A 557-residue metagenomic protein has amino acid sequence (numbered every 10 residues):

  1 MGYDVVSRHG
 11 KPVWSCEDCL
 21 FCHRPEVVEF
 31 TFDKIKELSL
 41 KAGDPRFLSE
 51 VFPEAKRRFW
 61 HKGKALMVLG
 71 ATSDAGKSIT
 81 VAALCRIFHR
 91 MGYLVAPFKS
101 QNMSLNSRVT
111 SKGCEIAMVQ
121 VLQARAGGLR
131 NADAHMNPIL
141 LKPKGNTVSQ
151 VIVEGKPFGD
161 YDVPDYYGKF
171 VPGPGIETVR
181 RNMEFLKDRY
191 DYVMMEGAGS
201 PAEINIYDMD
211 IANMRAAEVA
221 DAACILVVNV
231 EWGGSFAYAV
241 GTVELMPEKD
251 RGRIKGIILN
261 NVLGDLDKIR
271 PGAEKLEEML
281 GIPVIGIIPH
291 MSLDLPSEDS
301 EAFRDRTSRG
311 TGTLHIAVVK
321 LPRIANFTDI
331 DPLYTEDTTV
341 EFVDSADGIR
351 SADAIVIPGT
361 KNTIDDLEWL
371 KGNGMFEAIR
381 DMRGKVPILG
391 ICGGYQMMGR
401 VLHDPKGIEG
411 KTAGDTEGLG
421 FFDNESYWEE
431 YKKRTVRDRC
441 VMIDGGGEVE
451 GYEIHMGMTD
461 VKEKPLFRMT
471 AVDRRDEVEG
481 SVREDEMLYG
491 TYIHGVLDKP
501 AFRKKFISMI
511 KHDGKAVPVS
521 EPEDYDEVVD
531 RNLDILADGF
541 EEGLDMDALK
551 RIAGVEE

Functional and structural regions predicted by a protein language model:
M1-S7: Short recognition patches in nucleic-acid-associated and regulatory proteins
P12-F30: Cysteine-cluster motifs in flexible loop/terminal segments that predominantly coordinate metals
W14-E17, V386, E417: Cys/His-enriched microdomains
C22, I35, L48-D381, P387 (+2 more regions): Flexible phosphate-sensing "switch/lid" loops adjacent to ATP/NTP-binding sites across phosphate-transfer
R24-T31, V401, R503-K504: Iron-sulfur (Fe-S) cluster-binding segments and ferredoxin-like electron-carrier domains, especially [2Fe-2S]
G390, G394: Gly/Ala-rich beta-loop-alpha elbow adjacent to hydrolase catalytic centers
G399-G451, T459: A conserved active-site-flanking secondary-structure segment within enzyme catalytic domains
